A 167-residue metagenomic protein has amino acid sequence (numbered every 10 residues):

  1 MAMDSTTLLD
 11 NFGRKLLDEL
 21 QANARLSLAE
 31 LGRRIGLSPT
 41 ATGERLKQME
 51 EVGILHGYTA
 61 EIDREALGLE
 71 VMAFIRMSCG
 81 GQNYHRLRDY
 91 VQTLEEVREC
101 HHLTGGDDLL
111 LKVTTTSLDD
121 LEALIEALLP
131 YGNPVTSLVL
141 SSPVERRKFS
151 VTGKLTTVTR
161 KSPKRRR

Functional and structural regions predicted by a protein language model:
M1-R167: A compositional/biophysical signature of low hydrophobicity enriched in polar/charged and small residues
